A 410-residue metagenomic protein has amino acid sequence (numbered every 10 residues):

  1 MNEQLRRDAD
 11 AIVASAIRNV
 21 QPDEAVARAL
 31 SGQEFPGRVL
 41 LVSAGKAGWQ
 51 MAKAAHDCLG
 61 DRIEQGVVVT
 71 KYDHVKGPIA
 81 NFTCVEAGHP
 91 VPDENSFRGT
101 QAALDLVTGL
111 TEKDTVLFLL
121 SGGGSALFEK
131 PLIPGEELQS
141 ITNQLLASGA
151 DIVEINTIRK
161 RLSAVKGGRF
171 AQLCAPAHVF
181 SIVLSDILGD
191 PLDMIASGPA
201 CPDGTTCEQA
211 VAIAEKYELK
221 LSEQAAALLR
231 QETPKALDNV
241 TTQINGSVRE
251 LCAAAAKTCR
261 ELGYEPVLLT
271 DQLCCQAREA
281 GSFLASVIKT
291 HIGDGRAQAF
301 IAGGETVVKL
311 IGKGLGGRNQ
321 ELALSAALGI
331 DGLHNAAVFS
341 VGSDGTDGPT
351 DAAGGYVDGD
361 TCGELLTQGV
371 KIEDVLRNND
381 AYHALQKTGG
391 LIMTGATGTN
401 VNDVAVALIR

Functional and structural regions predicted by a protein language model:
M1-V42, Q50-M51: An N-terminal, well-structured beta->alpha segment
V42-S43, V67-T70, L117-G122, S181-I187 (+3 more regions): Short beta-strand segments
A54-I63, N81-C84, L104, T108 (+5 more regions): A glycine- and small-aliphatic-rich helix-loop capping segment at beta-alpha/alpha-beta transitions that lines
K71-E112, V153-E154, I158-R159: Glycine-rich oxoanion-binding loops at beta->alpha junctions
P134-K220: Internal gly/pro-rich beta-alpha loop/helix module that stabilizes soluble enzyme cofactors or their anionic handles
R159, A177-F180, P202-F283, V287: Accessory alpha-helical/coil subdomains and C-terminal extensions that flank or cap enzyme catalytic cores
G263-S340, G348-P349: Active-site segments that bind and position negatively charged phosphate/pyrophosphate groups
L324-R410: Internal helix-turn-beta structural module
